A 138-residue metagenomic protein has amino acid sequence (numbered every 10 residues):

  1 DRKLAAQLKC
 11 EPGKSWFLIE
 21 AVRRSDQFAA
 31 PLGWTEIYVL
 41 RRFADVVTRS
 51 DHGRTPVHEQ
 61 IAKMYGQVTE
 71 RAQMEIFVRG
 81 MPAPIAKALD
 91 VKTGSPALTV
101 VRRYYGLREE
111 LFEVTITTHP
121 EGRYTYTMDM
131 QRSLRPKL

Functional and structural regions predicted by a protein language model:
D1-L138: C-terminal all-alpha effector/ligand-binding and dimerization domain of prokaryotic HTH-type transcriptional repressors
